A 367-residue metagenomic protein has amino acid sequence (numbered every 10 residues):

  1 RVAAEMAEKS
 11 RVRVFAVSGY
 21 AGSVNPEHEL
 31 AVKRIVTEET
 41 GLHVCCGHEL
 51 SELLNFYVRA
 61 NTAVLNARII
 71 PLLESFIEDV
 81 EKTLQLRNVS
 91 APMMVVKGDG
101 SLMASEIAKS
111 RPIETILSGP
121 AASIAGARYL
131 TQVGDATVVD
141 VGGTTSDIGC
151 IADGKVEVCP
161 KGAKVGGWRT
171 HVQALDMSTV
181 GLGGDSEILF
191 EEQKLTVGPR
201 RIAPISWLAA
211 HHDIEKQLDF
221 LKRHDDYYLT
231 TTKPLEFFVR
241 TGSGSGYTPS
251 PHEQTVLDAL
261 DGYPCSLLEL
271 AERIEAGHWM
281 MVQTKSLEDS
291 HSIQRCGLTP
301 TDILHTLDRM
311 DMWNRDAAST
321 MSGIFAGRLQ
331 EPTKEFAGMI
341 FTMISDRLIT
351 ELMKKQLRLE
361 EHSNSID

Functional and structural regions predicted by a protein language model:
R1-D367: N-terminally biased helix-coil "hinge/interface" segments that flank
